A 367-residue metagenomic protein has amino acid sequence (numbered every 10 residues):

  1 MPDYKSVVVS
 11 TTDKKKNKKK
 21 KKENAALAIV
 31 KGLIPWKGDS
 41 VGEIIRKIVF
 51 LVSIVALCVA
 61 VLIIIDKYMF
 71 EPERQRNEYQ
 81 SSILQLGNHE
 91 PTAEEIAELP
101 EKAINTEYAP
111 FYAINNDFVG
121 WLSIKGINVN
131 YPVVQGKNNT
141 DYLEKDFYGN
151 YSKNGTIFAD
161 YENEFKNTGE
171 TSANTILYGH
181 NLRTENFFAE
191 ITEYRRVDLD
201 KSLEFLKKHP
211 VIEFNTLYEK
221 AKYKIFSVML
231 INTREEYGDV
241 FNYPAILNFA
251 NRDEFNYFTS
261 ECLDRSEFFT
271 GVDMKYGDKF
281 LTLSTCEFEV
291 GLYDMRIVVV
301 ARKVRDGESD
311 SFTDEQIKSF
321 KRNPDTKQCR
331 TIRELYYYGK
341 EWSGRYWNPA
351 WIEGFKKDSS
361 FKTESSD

Functional and structural regions predicted by a protein language model:
P2-D13, K18-L99: N-terminal membrane-targeting segments
V59-D367: Solvent-exposed, non-transmembrane regions of membrane-associated and secreted proteins
